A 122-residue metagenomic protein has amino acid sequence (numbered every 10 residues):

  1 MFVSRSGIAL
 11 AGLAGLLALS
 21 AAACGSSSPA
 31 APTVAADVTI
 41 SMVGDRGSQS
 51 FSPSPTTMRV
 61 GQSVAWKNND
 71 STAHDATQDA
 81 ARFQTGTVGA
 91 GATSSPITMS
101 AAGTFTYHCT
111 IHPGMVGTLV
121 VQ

Functional and structural regions predicted by a protein language model:
F2-Q122: Extracytoplasmic copper-binding redox domains, predominantly the cupredoxin/blue-copper superfamily
